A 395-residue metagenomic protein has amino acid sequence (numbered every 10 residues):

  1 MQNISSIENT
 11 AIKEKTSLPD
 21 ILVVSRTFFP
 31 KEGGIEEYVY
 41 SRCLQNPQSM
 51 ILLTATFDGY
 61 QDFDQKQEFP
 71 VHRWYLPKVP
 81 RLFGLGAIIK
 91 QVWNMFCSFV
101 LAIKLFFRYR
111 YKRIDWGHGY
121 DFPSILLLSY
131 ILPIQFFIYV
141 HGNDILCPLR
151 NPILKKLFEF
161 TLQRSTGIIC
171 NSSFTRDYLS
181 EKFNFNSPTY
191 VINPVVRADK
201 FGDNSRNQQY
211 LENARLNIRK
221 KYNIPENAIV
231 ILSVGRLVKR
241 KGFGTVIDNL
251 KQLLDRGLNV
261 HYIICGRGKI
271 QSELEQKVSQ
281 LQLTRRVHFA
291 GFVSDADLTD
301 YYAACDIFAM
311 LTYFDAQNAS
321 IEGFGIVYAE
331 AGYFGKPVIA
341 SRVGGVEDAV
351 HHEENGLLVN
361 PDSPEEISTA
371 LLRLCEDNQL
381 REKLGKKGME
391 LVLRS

Functional and structural regions predicted by a protein language model:
L22, N213, R219, P225-K241 (+2 more regions): Conserved donor-binding/catalytic core segment of Leloir-type glycosyltransferases
S25, P30-K31, Q45-I89, F174-R176 (+1 more regions): N-terminal strand-loop element at the rim of the active site of nucleotide-sugar-dependent glycosyltransferases
L52, I138, E159, Q163-L216 (+2 more regions): Donor nucleotide-sugar binding/catalytic pocket of nucleotide-sugar-dependent glycosyltransferases
W116-F122: Short His-centered aromatic/hydrophobic patch
C265, S272-T299: Nucleotide-activated donor-binding/catalytic signature segment of Leloir-type glycosyltransferases, i.e., the conserved
A303-I321, K336: Acidic donor-binding loop of glycosyltransferase active sites
Y328, G332-Y333, P337-A340, V350: Short hydrophobic beta-strand element within catalytic cores of glycosyltransferases and related nucleotide-activated
H351-E353, L357-P364, R373-Q379: Conserved acidic donor-binding segment of nucleotide-sugar-dependent glycosyltransferases
